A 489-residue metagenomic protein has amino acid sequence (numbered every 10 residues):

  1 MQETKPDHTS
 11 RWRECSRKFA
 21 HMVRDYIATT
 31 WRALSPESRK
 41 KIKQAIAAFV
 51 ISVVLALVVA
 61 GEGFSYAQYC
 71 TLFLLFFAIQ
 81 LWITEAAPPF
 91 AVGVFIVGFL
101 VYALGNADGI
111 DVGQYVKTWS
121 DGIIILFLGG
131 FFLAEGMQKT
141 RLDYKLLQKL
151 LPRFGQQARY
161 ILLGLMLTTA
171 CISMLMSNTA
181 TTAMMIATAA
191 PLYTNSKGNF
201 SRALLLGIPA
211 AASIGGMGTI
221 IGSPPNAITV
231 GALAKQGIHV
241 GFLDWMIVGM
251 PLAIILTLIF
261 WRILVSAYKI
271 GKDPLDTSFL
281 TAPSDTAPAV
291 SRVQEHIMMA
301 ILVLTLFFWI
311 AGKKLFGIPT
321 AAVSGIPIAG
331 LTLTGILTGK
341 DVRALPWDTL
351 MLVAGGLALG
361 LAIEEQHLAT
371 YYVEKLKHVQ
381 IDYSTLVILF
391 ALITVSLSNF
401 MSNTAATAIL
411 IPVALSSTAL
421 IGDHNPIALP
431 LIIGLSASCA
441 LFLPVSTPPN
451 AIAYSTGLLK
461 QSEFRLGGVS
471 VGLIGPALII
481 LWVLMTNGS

Functional and structural regions predicted by a protein language model:
Q2-A60, L133, K139-L142, S196-R202 (+5 more regions): Juxtamembrane and boundary regions of transmembrane helices in multi-pass small-molecule transporters and channels
A33, A91, F95-G198, D348-T349 (+1 more regions): Membrane-embedded alpha-helical segments and adjacent helix-loop junctions characteristic of multi-pass solute
I46, T71-L72, A91-V94, I124 (+11 more regions): Hydrophobic alpha-helical transmembrane segments
A47-V54, F73-Q80, F95, F99 (+14 more regions): Lipid-exposed faces of alpha-helical membrane segments in multi-pass integral membrane proteins
E62-L72, W119-F132, N178-T182, P251-I254 (+3 more regions): Structural signature of hydrophobic alpha-helical transmembrane segments
E62-Y69, F76-F95, Y115, R262 (+4 more regions): Flexible hinge motifs at transmembrane-helix junctions and intramembrane kinks/re-entrant loops in multi-pass membrane
Q80-P88, T168-S177, P209-I221, F308-K313 (+2 more regions): Transmembrane alpha-helix interface/packing and boundary motifs in multi-pass membrane proteins, characterized by
G218, P224, F307-W309, G356-E374 (+1 more regions): Hydrophobic alpha-helical transmembrane segments in multi-pass integral membrane proteins
